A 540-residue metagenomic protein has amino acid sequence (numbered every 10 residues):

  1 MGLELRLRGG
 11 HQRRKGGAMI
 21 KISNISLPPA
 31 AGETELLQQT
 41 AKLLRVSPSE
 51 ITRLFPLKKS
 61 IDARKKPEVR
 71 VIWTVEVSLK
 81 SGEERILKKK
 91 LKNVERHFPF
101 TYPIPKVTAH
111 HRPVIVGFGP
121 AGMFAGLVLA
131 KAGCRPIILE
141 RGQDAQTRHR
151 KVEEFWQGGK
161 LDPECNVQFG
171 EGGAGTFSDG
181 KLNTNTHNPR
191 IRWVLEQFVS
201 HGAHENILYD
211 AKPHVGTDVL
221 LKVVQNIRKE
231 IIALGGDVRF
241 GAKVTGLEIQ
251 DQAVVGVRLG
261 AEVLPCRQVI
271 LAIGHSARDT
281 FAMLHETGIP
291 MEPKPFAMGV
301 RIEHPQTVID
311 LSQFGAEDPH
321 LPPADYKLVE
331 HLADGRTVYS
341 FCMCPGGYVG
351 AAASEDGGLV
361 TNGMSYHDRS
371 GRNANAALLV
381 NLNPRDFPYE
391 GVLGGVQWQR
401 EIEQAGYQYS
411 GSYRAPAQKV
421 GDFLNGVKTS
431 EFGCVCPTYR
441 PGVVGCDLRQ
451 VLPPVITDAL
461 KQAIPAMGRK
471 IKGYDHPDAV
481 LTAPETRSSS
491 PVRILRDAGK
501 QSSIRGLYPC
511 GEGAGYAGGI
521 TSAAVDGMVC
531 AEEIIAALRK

Functional and structural regions predicted by a protein language model:
L7-A18: Short, Lys/Arg-enriched N-terminal segments with co-localized hydrophobic residues within the first ~10-30 amino acids
A18-V71, V75-F177, K181-K540: Residues forming the flavin
